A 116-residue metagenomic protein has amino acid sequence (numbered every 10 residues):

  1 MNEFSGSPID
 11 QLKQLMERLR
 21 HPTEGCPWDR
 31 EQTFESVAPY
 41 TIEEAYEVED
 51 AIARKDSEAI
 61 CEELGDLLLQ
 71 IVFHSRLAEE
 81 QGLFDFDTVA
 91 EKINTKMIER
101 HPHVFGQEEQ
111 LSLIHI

Functional and structural regions predicted by a protein language model:
M1-T23: Charged, compositionally biased N-terminal leader segments and the immediate start of the first structured element
N2-I9, E31-A38, S57-L64, L83 (+1 more regions): Amphipathic, non-membrane alpha-helical segments in soluble helical-bundle scaffolds
R18-E47, A51-D56: Active-site flanking loop/helix segments enriched in acidic
T41-E49, R54-E79, D87-N94: An amphipathic alpha-helical micro-motif enriched in hydrophobic residues with embedded/adjacent acidic residues
E79-F84, F105: Short, polar/flexible loop-turn hinges at active-site or ligand-entry regions and domain interfaces
I114-I116: Conserved small/polar residues in nucleotide/adenosyl-binding loops
